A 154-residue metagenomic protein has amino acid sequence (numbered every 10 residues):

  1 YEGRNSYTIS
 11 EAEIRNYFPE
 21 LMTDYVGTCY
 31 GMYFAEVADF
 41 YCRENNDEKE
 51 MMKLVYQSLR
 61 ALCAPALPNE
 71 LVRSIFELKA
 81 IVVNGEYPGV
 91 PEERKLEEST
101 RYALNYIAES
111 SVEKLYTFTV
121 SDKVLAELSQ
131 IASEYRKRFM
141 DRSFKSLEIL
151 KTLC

Functional and structural regions predicted by a protein language model:
Y1-C154: Non-catalytic alpha-helical scaffolds and adjoining flexible linkers that form interface surfaces for assembly
